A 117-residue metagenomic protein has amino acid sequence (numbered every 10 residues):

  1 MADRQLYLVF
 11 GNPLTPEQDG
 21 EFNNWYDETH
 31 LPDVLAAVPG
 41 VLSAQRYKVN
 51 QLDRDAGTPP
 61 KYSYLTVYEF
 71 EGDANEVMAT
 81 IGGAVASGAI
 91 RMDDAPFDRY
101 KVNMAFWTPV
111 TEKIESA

Functional and structural regions predicted by a protein language model:
M1-A117: Macromolecular interaction modules
